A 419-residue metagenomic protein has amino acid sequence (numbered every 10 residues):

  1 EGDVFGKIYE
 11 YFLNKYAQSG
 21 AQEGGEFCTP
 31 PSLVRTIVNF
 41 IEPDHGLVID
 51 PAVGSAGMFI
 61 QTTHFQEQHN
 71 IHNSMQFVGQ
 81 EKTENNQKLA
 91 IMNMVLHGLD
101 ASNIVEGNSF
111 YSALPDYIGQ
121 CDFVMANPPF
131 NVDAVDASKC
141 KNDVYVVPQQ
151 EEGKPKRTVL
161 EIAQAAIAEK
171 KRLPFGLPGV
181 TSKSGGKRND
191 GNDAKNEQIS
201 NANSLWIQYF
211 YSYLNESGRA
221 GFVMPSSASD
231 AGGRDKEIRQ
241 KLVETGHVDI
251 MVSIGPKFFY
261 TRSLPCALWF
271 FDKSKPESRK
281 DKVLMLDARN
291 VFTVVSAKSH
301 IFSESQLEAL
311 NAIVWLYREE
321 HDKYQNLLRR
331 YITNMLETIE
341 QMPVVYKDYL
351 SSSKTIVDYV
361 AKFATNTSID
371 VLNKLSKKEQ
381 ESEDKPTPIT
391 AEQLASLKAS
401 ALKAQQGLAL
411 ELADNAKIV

Functional and structural regions predicted by a protein language model:
E1-A17, E26: Long recognition/docking surfaces used for binding and targeting
Y11, F40-P43, Y213-E216: Membrane-interface junctions
Y11-S19, F40, F65: Mid-sequence acidic-hydrophobic segments that form the walls of catalytic/ligand-binding cavities or oligomerization
K15-G20, K187-G191: Short glycine/proline-rich turn/loop motifs
E23-A126, F130-D143, K154, S204 (+3 more regions): Conserved S-adenosyl-L-methionine
Y111, I118-V419: A conserved structural/catalytic subdomain of Rossmann-like adenosyl-cofactor enzymes
